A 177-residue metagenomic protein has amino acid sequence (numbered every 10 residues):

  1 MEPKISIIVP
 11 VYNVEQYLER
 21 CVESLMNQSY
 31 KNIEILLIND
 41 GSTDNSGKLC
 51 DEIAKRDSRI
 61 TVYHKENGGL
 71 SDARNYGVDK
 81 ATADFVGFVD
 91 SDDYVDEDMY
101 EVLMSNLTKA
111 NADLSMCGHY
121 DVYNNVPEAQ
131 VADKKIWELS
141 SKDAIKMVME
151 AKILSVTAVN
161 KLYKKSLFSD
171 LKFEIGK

Functional and structural regions predicted by a protein language model:
M1-N27: N-proximal low-complexity "stem/linker" segments adjacent to membrane-targeting elements
E19, D44-I53, Y94, D98: Acidic helix N-cap motif at the loop->helix transition within catalytic regions of sugar-transfer enzymes
S24, N39-K48: A conserved acidic beta->alpha catalytic loop
N32-G41, T61-E66, S91: Short beta-strand/loop segment that forms part of the nucleotide-sugar
K65-A81: Glycine-rich, basic loop-to-helix element that forms the pyrophosphate-binding segment of sugar-nucleotide handling
V86: Short aromatic/hydrophobic "clamp" motif used to bind/position activated sugar donors
D98-Q130: Conserved donor NDP-sugar-binding/catalytic core segment of glycosyltransferases
A144-K177: Conserved nucleotide-sugar donor-binding catalytic segment
